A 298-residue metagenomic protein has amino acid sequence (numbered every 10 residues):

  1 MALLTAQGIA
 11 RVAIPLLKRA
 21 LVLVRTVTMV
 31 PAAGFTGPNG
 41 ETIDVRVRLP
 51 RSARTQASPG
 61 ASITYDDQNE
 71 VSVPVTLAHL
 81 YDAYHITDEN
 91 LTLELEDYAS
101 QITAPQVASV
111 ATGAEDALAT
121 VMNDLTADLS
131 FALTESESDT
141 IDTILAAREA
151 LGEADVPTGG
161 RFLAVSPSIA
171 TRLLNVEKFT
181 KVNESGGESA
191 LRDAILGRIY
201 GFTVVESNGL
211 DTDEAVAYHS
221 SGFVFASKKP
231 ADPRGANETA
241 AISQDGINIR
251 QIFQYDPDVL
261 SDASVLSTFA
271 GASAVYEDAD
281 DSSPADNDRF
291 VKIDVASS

Functional and structural regions predicted by a protein language model:
M1-T76: N-terminal "assembly arms/tails" that initiate or stabilize quaternary assembly in self-assembling proteins
A2-A20, V24-T28, P50-S52, D139-D142 (+1 more regions): Sequence/fold signature of self-assembling virion shell proteins
F35-P38, G152-V156, L210-H219: Short, surface-exposed loop and linker segments with low hydrophobicity and enrichment for Pro/Ser/Thr
G37-N39, Y65-D67, A78, P157 (+3 more regions): A short, structural micro-pattern
V45, V73-L133, G152-A164, V204 (+1 more regions): Long, contiguous amphipathic alpha-helices that act as assembly "spine/axial" helices in icosahedral shell and virion
Q68-S72, Y98-S100, A108-A111, G187-L191 (+2 more regions): Glycine-rich loops and low-complexity Gly/Arg-rich segments that provide flexible linkers or classic glycine-based
T126-T203: Extended, solvent-exposed, turn-rich assembly/linker loops in the middle of proteins
